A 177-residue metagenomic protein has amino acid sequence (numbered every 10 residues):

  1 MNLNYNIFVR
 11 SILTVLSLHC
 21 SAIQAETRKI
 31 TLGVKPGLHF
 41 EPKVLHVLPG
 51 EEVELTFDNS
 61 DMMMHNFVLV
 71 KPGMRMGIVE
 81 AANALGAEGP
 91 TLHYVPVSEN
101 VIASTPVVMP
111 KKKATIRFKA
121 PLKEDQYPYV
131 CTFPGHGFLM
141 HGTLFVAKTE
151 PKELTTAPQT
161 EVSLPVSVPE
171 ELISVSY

Functional and structural regions predicted by a protein language model:
N2-I12: Bacterial N-terminal signal peptides that target proteins for export
C20-S21: N-terminal signal peptide c-region/cleavage motif recognized by signal peptidases
E26-V34, M74-L92, P134-Y177: Extracytoplasmic/periplasmic copper-protein system
T27-E52: N-terminal edge beta-strand
P42-L45, I102-V108, R117-F118: Beta-strand-rich interaction surfaces with strong enrichment in secreted/lumenal proteins
V44-L69, A114-P128, F145-V146: Beta-strand cores of secreted/periplasmic/IMS beta-sandwich domains, seen most often in copper-related folds
L92-K111: Extended, solvent-exposed segments with strong compositional bias
V130-T132: Extracellular recognition modules
